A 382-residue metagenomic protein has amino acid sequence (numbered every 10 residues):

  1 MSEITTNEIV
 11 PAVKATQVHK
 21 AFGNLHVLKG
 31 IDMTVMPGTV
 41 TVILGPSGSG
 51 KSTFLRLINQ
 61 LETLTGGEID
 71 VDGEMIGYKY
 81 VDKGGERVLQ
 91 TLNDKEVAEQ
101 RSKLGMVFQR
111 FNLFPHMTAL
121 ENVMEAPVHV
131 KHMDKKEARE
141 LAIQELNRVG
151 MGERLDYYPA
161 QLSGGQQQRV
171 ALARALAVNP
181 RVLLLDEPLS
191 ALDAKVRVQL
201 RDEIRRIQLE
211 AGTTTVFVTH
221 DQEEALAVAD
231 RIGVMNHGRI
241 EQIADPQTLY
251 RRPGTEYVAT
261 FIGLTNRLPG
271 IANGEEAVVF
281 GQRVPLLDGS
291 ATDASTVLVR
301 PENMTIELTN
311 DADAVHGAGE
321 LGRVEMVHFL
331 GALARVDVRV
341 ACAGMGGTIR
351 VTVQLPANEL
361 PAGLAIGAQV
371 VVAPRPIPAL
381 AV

Functional and structural regions predicted by a protein language model:
M1-H19, A312-G317, V382: ABC-family P-loop ATPase nucleotide-binding domain
S2-E3, R251-N273, L298, V372-A373: C-terminal boundary and immediately downstream tail of ABC-type ATPase nucleotide-binding domains
E8-L192: ABC family nucleotide-binding domain
F22, V71, N236, V279-G281: Structural motif
E125, L141-A142, V149-R154, P159-L162 (+1 more regions): ABC ATPase nucleotide-binding domains
T265, E275-V382: Non-catalytic connector elements of ABC transporters
